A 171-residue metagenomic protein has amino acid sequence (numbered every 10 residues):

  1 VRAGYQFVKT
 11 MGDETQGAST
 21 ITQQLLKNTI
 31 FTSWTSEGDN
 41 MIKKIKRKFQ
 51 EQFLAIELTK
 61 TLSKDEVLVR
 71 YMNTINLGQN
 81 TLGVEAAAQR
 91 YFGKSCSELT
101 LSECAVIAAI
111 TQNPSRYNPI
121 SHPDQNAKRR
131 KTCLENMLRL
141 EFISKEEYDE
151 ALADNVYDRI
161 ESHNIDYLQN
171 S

Functional and structural regions predicted by a protein language model:
V1-S144: Peptidoglycan glycan-strand catalytic modules in the bacterial/periplasmic cell-wall system
S144-S171: Non-catalytic structural connector segments
